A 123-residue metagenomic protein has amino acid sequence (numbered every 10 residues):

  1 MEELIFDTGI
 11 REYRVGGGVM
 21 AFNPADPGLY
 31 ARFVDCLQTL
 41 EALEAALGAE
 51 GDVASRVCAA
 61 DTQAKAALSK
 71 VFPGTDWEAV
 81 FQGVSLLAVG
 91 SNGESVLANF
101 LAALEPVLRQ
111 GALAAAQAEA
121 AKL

Functional and structural regions predicted by a protein language model:
M1-A46, V107-L123: Short, charged/polar N-terminal "headpieces" of proteins
G16-N23, L47-G51, A60-Q63, G83 (+2 more regions): A near-ubiquitous, low-amplitude feature marking generic local secondary-structure context
F22, D26-L29, F33-C36, V57 (+4 more regions): Intrinsic-disorder-associated interaction segments
L40-K65, L101, E105: Contiguous, amphipathic alpha-helical segments that mediate oligomerization or scaffolding in large protein assemblies
E41-A45, P73-E78: Short acidic, glycine/tyrosine-flanked loop/strand segments centered on an H-E-D-like triad
T75-L123: C-terminal charged interaction modules
